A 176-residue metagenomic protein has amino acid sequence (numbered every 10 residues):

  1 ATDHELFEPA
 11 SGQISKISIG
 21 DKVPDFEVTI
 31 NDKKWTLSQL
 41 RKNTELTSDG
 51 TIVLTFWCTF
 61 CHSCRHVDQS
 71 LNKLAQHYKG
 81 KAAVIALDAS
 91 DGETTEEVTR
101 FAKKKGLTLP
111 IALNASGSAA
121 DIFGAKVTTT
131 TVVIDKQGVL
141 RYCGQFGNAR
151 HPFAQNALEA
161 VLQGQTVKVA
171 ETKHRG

Functional and structural regions predicted by a protein language model:
T2-N43: N-terminal "domain-start" segment that seeds a small globular fold
K22, G50, K126-T128: Short, small/polar residue-rich loop motifs at catalytic or cofactor-binding pockets
Q39-R65, L158: Short active-site neighborhood of thiol/selenol oxidoreductases, capturing the structured segment around
I52-T55, A83-L87, P110-A112, V133: Structural recognition of the beta-strand scaffold that forms the well-ordered cores of secreted hydrolase catalytic
C58-Q69, D91-G92, T131, R175-G176: Short, thiol/selenol-centered motifs that function as redox-active sites or metal-ligating centers
R65-K105, L113-I122: Structural microenvironment flanking redox-active thiols in thiol-disulfide oxidoreductases
L107-P110, G124-V132, R175: Structural micro-motif
V133-G176: Thiol-/selenol-based redox modules, centered on thioredoxin-like and closely related oxidoreductase domains
